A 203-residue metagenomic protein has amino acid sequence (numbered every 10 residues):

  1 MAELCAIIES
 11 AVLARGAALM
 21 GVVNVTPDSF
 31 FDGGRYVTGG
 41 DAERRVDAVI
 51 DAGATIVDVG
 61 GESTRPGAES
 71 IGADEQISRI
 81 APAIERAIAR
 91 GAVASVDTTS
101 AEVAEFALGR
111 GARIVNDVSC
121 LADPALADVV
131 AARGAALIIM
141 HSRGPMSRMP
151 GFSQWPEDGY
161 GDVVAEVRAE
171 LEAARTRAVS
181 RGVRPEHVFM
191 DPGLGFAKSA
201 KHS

Functional and structural regions predicted by a protein language model:
M1-T26, E172, T176-V179, V183: N-terminal amphipathic alpha-helix/helix-capping segment at the start of soluble metabolic enzymes
G16-A18, I88-D97, A112-I114, P185 (+1 more regions): Short beta-strand/loop segments at the ligand-binding rim of alpha/beta enzyme cores
V23, V49, G53, V57 (+4 more regions): Conserved, mostly hydrophobic/aromatic
V25-P27, T64-G67, A104, R110 (+1 more regions): Conserved anion-binding
S29-F31, T55-A81, L194-S199: Glycine-rich, proline-tolerant flexible connector loops at the mouths of alpha/beta enzymes
F31-A48, E75-R79, C120, P124 (+1 more regions): Glycine-rich anion/phosphate-binding loops
E43, I50, L108-G111, V179: Non-catalytic positions within long, well-ordered alpha-helices that form the structural scaffold/packing of enzyme
E69-V96, A101-F106, A132-S142, A169: Alpha-helix-loop-beta-strand connector modules within alpha/beta enzyme cores
